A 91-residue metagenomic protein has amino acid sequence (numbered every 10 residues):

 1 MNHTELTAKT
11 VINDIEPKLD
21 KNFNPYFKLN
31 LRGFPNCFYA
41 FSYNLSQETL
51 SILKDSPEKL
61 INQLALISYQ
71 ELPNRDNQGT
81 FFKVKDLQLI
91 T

Functional and structural regions predicted by a protein language model:
N2-F27: Structural detector for short beta-strands of small beta-barrel domains
H3-E5, N24-Y26, N62-L64, N77 (+1 more regions): A general secondary-structure signal for short beta-strands and their flanking turns/coil in non-transmembrane regions
A8-D14, N62-Q70, V84: OB-fold and OB-like beta-barrel modules that bind single-stranded nucleic acids
K9, Y26-N30, Y39-A40, L66 (+1 more regions): Ordered hydrophobic segments in well-structured contexts
D14-P17, P35, E71-P73: Beta-strand elements of well-folded, non-transmembrane domains
D20-Q47: OB-fold (S1/OB) nucleic-acid-binding surfaces
Q47-I67: Short nucleic-acid-contacting surface segments enriched for D/E, G, S/T with interspersed K/R
Q70-T91: OB-fold/S1-family single-stranded nucleic acid-binding modules
